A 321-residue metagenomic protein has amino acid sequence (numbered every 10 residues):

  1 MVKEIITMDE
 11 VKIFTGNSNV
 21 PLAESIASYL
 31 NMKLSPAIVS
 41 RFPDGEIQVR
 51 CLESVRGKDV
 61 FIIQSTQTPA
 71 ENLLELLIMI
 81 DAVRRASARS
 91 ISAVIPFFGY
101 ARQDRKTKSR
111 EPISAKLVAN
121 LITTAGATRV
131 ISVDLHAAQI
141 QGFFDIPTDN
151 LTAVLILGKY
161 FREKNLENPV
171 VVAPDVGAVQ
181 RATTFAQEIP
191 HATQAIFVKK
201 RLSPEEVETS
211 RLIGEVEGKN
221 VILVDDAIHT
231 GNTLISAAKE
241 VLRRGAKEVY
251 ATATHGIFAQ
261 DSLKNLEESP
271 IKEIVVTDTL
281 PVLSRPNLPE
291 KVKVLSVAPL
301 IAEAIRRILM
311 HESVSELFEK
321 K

Functional and structural regions predicted by a protein language model:
M1-K321: PRPP-associated nucleotide enzymes
